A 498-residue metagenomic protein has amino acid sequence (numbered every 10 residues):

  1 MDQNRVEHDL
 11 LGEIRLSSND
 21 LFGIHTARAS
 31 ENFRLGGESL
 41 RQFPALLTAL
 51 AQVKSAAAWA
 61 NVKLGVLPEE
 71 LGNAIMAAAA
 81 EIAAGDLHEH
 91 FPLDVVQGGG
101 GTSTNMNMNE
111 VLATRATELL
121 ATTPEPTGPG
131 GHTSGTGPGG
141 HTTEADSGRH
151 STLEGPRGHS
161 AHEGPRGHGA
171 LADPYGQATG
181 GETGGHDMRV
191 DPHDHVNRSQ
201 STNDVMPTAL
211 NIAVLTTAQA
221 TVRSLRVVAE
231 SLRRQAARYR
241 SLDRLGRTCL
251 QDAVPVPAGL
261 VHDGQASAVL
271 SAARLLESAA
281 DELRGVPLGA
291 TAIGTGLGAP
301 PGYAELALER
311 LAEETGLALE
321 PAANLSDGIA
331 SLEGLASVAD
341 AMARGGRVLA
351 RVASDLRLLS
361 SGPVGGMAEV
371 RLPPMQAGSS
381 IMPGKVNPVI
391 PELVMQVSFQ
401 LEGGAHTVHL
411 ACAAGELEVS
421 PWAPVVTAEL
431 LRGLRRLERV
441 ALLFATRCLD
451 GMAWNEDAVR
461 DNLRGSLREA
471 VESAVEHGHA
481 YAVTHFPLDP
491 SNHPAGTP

Functional and structural regions predicted by a protein language model:
M1-G137, H141-E144, H150, H168-P498: Conserved, well-structured ligand/cofactor-binding cores
S134, S160-E163: Periodic short-repeat tracts
